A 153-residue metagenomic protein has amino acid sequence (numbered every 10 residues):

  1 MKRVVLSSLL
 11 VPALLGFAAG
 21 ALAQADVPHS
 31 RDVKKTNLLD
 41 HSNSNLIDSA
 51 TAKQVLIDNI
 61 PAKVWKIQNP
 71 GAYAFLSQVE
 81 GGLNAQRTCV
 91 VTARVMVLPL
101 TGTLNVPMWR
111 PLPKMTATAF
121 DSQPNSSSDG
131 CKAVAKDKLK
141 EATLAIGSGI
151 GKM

Functional and structural regions predicted by a protein language model:
K2-S7, A18-A62, I150-M153: A structural "domain/chain start" motif
V11-P12: Repetitive helical segments and hydrophobic/amphipathic motifs
N45-N59, R87-G102, D129-D137: Short, Lys/Arg-enriched charge-dense amphipathic segments
L56-V64, Q68, L139-I150: Sec/Tat-exported extracytoplasmic proteins
A62-M108: Surface-exposed short loop/turn segments
G102-S148: Short secondary-structure boundary motifs at beta->alpha junctions and helix caps
